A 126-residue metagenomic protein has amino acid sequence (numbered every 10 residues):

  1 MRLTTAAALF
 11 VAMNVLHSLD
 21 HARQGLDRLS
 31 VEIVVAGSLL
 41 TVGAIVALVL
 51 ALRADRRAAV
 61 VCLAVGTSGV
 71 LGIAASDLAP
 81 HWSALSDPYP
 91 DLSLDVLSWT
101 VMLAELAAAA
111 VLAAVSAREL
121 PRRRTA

Functional and structural regions predicted by a protein language model:
M1-R2, V49, T100-A126: Membrane-water interface at the C-terminal end of transmembrane alpha helices
R2-V15: Alpha-helical transmembrane segments
A12-Q24, T67-S83: C-terminal TM-helix exit segments that contain a strictly Trp-centered aromatic cap at the helix terminus
H17-V42: Transmembrane alpha-helix entry/boundary detector in multi-pass membrane proteins
Q24-E32, A75-T100: Interfacial non-cytosolic loop connecting adjacent transmembrane helices
I33-L40, V96-A107: Membrane-interface loop-to-helix entry segments
V49-I73: Loop-to-transmembrane helix junctions at the membrane interface
